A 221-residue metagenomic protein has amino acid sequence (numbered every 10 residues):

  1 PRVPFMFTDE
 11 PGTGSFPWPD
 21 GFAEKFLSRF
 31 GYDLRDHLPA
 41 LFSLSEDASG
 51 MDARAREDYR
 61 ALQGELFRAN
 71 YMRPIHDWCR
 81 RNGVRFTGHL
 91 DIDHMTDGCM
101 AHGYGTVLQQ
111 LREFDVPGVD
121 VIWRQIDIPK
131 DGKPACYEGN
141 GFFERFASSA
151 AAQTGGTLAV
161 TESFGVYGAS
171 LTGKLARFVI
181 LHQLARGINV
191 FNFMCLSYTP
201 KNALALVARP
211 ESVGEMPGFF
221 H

Functional and structural regions predicted by a protein language model:
R2-F5, D9-H221: Carbohydrate-binding surfaces of carbohydrate-active enzymes
